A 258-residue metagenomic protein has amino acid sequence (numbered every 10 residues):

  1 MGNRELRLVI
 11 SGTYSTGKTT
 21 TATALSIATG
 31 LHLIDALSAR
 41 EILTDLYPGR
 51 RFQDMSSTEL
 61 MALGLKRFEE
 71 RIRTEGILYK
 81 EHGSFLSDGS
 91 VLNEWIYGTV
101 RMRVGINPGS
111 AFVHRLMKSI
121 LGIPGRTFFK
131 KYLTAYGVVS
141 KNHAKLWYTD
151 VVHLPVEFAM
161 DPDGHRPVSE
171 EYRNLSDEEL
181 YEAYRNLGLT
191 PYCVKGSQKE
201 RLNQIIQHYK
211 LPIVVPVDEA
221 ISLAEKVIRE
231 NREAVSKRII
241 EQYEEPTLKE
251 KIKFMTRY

Functional and structural regions predicted by a protein language model:
I10: Hydrophobic anchor at the beta1->P-loop junction of P-loop NTPases
T13: P-loop (Walker A) phosphate-binding loop of NTP-binding proteins
T16: ATP-binding Walker
T19: Walker A/P-loop
T23, I27-E70: Conserved substrate/cofactor phosphate-moiety recognition/catalytic segment in nucleotide-dependent phosphotransferases
L63, F68-G125: A basic- and aromatic-enriched beta-loop-alpha substructure that forms the phosphate/nucleotide- and DNA/RNA-contacting
M102-G196: A glycine- and Lys/Arg-enriched "phosphate-lid" helix/loop adjacent to the NTP-binding pocket of small-molecule kinases
R166-Y258: NTP-dependent small-molecule kinase module
